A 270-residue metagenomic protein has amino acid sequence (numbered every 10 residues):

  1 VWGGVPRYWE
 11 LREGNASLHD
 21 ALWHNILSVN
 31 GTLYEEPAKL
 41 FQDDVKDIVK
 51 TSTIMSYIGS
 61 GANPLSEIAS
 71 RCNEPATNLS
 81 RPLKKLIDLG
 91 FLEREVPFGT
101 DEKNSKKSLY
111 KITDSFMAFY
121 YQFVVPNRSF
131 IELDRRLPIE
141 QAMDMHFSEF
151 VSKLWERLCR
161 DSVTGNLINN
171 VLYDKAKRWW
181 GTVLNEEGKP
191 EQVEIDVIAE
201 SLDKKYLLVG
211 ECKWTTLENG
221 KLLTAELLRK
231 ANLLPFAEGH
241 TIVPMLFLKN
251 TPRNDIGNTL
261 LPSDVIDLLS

Functional and structural regions predicted by a protein language model:
V1-L40: Amphipathic alpha-helical "lid/sensor" segments that cap RecA-like P-loop NTPase cores
E36-D47, E67: Short amphipathic alpha-helical boundary/capping segments
T51-G59, R160: Hydrophobic residues on short alpha-helical segments
I54, P64-C72: A short acidic, leucine-rich amphipathic alpha-helix
C72-L89: Short amphipathic alpha-helical interaction segments
L83, G99-I112: Minor-groove-contacting beta-hairpin "wing" of winged helix-turn-helix DNA-binding domains
I87-G99: A short, conserved structural fragment
S108-S270: A cross-kingdom feature that marks ATP-driven nucleic-acid transaction machinery
